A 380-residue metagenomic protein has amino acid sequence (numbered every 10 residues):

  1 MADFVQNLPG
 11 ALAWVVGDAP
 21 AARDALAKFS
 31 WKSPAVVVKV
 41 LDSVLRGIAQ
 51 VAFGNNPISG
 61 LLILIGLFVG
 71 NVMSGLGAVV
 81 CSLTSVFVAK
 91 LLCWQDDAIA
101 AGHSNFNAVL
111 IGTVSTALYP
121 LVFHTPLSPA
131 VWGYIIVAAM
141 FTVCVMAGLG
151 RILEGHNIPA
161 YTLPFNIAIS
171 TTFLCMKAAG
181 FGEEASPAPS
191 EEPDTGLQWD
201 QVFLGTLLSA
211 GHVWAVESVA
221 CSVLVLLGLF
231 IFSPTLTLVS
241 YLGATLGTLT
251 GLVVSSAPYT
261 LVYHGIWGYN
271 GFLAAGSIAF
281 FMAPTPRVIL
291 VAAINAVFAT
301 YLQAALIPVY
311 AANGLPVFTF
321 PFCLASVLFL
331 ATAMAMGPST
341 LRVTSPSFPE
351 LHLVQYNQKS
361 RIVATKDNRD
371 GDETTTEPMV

Functional and structural regions predicted by a protein language model:
M1-W94, L208-W214, L224-S233, C323-S326 (+2 more regions): N-terminal signal-anchor module of multipass membrane proteins
V69-V80, A101, N105-F106, L127-A138 (+2 more regions): Structural signature of hydrophobic alpha-helical transmembrane segments
G70-G75, L91-H103, V122-A130, G148-I158 (+3 more regions): Membrane-helix interface "capping/anchor" motifs
A89-S104, V109-L121, G251-M282: A structural feature that tracks compact, well-ordered secondary-structure segments with a strong bias toward
A101-H103, A108-P189: Membrane-interface helix-loop-helix junctions at boundaries between adjacent transmembrane segments
W132-G133, H156-P164, H264-Y269, I289-V291 (+1 more regions): Loop-to-transmembrane alpha-helix initiation sites
A138, P164-A168, V239-G247, I289-T300 (+1 more regions): Central hydrophobic cores of alpha-helical transmembrane segments in multi-pass integral membrane proteins
Y161, N166-L249: Generic multipass alpha-helical transmembrane bundles of integral membrane proteins
